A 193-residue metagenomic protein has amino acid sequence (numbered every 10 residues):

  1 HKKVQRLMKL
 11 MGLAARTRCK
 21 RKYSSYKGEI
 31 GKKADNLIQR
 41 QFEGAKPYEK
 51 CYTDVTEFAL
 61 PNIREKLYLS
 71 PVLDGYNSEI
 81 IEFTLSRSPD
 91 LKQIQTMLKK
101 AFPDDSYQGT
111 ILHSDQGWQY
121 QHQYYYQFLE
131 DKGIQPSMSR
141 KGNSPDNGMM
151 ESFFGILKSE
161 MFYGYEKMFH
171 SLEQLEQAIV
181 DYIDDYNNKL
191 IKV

Functional and structural regions predicted by a protein language model:
H1-K46, N143: Basic, flexible linker segments flanking DNA-binding modules in nucleic acid-interacting mobile-element proteins
V4-M8, I38, D54, V72 (+9 more regions): Mobile genetic element proteins and their domesticated derivatives, centered on retroelements and DNA transposons
K20, I183-V193: Charged, gly/pro-enriched flexible loop segments at helix/strand junctions
S24-G28, S114-Q116, H122-Q123, P136-K158 (+1 more regions): RNase H-like two-metal-ion nuclease catalytic core shared by retroviral integrases and related mobile-element nucleases
A34, Y48, L69, D90 (+7 more regions): Hydrophobic (often cysteine-bearing) scaffold residues that line and stabilize catalytic clefts of nucleotide/cofactor
R40-I81, R87-P89: An active-site-proximal beta-strand-loop segment
E65, F83-D105: Active-site beta-loop-alpha junctions of metal-dependent nucleic acid enzymes, especially the RNase H-like/DDE
M161-H170: Short, polar/flexible loop-turn hinges at active-site or ligand-entry regions and domain interfaces
